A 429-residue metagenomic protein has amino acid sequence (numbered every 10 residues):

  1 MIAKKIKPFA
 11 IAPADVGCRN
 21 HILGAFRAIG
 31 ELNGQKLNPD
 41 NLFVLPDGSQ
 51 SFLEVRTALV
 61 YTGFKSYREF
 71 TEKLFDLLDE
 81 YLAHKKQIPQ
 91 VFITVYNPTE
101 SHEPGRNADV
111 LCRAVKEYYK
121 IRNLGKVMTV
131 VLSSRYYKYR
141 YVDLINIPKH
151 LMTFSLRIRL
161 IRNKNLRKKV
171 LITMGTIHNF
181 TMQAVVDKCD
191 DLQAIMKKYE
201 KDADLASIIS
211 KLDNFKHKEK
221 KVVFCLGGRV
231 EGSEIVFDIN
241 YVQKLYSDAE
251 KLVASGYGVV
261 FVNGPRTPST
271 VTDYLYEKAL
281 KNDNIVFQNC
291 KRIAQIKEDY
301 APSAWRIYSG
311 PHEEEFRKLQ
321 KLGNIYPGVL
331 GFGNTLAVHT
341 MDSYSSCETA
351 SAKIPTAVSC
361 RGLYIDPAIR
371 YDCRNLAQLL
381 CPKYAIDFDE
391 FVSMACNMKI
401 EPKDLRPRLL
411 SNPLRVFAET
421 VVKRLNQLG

Functional and structural regions predicted by a protein language model:
K7, P89-I93, M128, L144 (+4 more regions): Structural motif
F9-I172, H178-F180, Y300: Active-site and donor-binding regions of nucleotide-sugar-utilizing enzymes
D15, K318-Y371: A donor-sugar binding/catalytic signature common to diverse glycosyltransferases and related nucleotide-sugar
R140-D238: A nucleotide-sugar donor-handling region in carbohydrate enzymes
L171-M174, I285-Q295, R306-E314, K321 (+1 more regions): Short acidic-hydrophobic, aromatic-tinged amphipathic segments that line or gate anion-handling sites
A194-D204, R374-G429: Leloir-type glycosyltransferase catalytic cores
V222-C225, R229-T270: Conserved catalytic-core segment of nucleotide-activated headgroup transferases in glycan assembly
A254-K318: Catalytic donor nucleotide-activated moiety binding site of glycosyltransferases and closely related
